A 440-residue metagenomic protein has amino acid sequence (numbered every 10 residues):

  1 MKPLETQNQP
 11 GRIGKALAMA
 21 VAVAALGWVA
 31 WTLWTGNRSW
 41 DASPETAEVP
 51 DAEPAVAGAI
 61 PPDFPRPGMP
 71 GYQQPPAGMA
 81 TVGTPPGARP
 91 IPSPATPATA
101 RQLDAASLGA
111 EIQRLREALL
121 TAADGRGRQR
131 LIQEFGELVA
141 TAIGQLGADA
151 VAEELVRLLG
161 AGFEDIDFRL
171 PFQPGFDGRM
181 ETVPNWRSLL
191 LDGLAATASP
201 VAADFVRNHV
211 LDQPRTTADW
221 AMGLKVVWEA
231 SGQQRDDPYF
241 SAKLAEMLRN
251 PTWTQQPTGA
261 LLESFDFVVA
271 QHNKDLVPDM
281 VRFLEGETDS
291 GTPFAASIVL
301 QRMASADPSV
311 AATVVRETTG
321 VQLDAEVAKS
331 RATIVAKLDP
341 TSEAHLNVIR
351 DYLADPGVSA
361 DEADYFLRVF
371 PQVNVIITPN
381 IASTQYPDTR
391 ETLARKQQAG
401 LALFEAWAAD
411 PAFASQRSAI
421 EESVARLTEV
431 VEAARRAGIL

Functional and structural regions predicted by a protein language model:
M1-P10: Juxtamembrane low-complexity tails/linkers enriched in Ser/Thr-Pro and polybasic
K15-T32: Hydrophobic membrane-insertion alpha-helices, especially the h-region of bacterial N-terminal signal peptides
L33-E285, R316, P379-L440: Extended repeat-based scaffolds of very large eukaryotic assembly and lipid-transport proteins
G193-L194, V299-M303: Long amphipathic alpha-helical segments with strong coiled-coil/leucine-zipper propensity
Q213, P251, E287-T288, M303 (+2 more regions): Short coil/turn helix-boundary motifs
A221-K225, F294-S297, K329-R331: Alpha-solenoid helical repeat scaffolds
T258-L261, G291-A296: Alpha-solenoid helical repeat architecture
Q301-I381: Long alpha-helical repeat scaffolds
